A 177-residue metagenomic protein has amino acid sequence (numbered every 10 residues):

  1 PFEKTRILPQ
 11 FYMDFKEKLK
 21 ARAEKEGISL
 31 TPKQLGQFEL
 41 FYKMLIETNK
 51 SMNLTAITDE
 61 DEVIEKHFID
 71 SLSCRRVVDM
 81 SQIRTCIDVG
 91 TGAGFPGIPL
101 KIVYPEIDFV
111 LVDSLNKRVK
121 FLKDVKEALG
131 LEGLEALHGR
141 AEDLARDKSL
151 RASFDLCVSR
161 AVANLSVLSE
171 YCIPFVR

Functional and structural regions predicted by a protein language model:
K4-L54: N-terminal auxiliary segments of SAM/dcSAM-dependent transferases
P32, T58, H138-R140: Short loop/edge segments at beta-strand edges and connector loops that shape dinucleotide/nucleotide cofactor-binding
Q34-Q37, L54-R75: Conserved SAM-binding loop and adjacent beta-strand
L72-A163, V167-E170: Conserved SAM/SAH cofactor-binding pocket of Class I
Y104, V176-R177: Helix-to-beta-strand junctions that scaffold the AdoMet/dcAdoMet cofactor pocket in Class I SAM-dependent enzymes
